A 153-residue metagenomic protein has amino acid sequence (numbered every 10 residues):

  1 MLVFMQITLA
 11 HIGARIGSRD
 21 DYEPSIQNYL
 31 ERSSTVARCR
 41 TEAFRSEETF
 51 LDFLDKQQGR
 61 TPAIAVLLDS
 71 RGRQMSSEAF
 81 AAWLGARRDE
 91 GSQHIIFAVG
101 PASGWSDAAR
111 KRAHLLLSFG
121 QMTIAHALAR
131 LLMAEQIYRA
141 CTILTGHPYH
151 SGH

Functional and structural regions predicted by a protein language model:
M1-Q6, K56-T61, G152-H153: Short, low-complexity, intrinsically disordered N-terminal peptides in bacterial proteins
L2-L30: N-terminal beta1-alpha1 ligand-phosphate binding loop
I7, R38-E42, L116: Generic structural signal for residues in well-ordered beta-strands
R15, S70-R73, P101-G104: Short glycine-rich anion-binding loops that position phosphate/pyrophosphate groups of nucleotides and phosphorylated
L30-S34, A109: Short, conserved catalytic or adaptor-binding loops enriched in Gly and charged residues
S34-I96: S-adenosyl-L-methionine/SAH cofactor-binding core of RNA-modifying enzymes
I95-A108: Short glycine-rich, acidic/polar surface loops and turns
D107-H153: Structured adenosyl-cofactor binding patch, chiefly the S-adenosyl-L-methionine
